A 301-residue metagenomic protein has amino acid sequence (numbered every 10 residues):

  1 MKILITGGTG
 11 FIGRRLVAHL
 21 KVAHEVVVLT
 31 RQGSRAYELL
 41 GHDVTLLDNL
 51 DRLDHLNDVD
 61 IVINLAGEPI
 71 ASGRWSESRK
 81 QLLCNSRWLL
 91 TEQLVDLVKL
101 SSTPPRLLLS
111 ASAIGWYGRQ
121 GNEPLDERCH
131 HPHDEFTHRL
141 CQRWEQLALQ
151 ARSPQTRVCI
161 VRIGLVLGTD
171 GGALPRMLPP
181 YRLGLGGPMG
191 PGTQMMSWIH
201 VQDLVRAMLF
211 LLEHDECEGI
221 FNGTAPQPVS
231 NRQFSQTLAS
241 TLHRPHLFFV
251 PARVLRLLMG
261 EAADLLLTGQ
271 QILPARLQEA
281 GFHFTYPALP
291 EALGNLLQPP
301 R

Functional and structural regions predicted by a protein language model:
I3-V22: N-terminal Rossmann NAD(P)H-binding glycine-rich loop of SDR-like oxidoreductase domains
S34-R35, L40-Q93: NAD(P)H-binding glycine-rich loop region in Rossmannoid oxidoreductase-like domains and their noncatalytic homologs
E92-E135: Conserved Rossmann-fold NAD(P)-dependent oxidoreductase catalytic core, especially the SDR/UDP-sugar
H133-V158: Active-site Tyr-X1-5-Lys
Q142, P154-T156, L167-R176, L211-F221: Glycine/proline-rich active-site loop of Rossmann-fold NAD(P)-dependent oxidoreductases
L178-G186, Q194-P228: Alpha-helical substrate-binding/gating segment
H214-E261, G294, P300-R301: Mid/C-terminal beta-alpha module of Rossmann-like enzyme folds, strongest in SDR-family dehydrogenases/epimerases
D264-R301: C-terminal amphipathic/interface module of NAD(P)-dependent oxidoreductases and related NAD-binding regulators
